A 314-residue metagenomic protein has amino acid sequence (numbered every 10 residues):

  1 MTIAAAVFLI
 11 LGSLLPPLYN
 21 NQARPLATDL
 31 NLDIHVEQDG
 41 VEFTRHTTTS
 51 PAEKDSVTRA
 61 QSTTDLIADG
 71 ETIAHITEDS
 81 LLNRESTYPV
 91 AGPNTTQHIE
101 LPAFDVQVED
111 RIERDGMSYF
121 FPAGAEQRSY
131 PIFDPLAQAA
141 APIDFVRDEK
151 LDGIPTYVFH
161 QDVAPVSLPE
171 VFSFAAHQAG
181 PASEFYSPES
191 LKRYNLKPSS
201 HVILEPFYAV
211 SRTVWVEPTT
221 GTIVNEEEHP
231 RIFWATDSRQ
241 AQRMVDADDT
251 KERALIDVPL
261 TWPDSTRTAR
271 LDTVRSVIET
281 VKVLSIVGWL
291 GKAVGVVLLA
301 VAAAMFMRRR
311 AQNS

Functional and structural regions predicted by a protein language model:
M1, E279-S314: Juxtamembrane interface at the cytosolic side of transmembrane helices
M1-A103: Solvent-exposed N-terminal domain segments of exported/luminal and surface proteins
A23-A27, F120-P122, P188: Proline-rich low-complexity regions
E37-T44, A164, E279, S285: Extended interaction regions within the primary functional domain
D79-V146: A cross-kingdom signal targeting lumenal/periplasmic-facing segments of multi-pass membrane and secretory-pathway
N94-F120, S167-S187, K192, A247: Short secondary-structure boundary segments
G124-D237: Membrane-proximal low-complexity regions enriched in glycine and acidic/polar residues
V202-I286: Membrane-proximal extracellular "stem/stalk" segments of glycoproteins immediately N-terminal to a transmembrane helix
